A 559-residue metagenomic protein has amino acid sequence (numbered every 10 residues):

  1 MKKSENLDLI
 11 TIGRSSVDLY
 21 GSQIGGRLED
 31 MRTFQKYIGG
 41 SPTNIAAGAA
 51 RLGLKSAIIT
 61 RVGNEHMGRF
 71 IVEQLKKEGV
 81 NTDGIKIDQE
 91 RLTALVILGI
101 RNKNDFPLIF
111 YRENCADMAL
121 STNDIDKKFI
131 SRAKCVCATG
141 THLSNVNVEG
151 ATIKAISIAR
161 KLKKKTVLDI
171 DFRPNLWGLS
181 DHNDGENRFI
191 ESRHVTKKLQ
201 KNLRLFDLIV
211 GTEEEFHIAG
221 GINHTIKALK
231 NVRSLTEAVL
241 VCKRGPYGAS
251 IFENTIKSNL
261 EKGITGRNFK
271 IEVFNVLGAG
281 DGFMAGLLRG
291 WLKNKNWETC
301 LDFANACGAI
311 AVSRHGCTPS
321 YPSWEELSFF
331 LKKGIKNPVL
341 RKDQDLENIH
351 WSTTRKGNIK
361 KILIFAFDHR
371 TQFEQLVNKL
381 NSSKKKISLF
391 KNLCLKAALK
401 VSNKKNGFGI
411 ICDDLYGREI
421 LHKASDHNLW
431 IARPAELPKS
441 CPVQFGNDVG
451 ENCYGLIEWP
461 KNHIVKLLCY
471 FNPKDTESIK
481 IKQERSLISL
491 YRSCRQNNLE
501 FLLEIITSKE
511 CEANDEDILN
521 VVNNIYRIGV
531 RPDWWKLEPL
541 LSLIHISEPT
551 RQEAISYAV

Functional and structural regions predicted by a protein language model:
M1-I10, I158-K161, I222-Q344: Conserved phosphate-binding/catalytic region of the ribokinase-like
K2-N81, L120, E272, F365: Glycine-rich phosphate/adenosyl-contacting loop at the front of the ribokinase-like
K55-G140, S328-N337: Conserved N-terminal subdomain of the carbohydrate kinase-like
C135-N231, A238-V239, P246-T255, E504-I505: Conserved beta-alpha-beta core of the PfkB/ribokinase-like small-molecule kinase fold
P338-E477, R531: Alpha/beta catalytic barrel-like cores
F365, E504, W535: Conserved, mostly hydrophobic/aromatic
K396, V449-I464, N472, I479 (+4 more regions): Alpha/beta enzyme core
I544-A558: Residue-level detector of conserved catalytic or cofactor/ligand-binding positions in enzyme active sites
